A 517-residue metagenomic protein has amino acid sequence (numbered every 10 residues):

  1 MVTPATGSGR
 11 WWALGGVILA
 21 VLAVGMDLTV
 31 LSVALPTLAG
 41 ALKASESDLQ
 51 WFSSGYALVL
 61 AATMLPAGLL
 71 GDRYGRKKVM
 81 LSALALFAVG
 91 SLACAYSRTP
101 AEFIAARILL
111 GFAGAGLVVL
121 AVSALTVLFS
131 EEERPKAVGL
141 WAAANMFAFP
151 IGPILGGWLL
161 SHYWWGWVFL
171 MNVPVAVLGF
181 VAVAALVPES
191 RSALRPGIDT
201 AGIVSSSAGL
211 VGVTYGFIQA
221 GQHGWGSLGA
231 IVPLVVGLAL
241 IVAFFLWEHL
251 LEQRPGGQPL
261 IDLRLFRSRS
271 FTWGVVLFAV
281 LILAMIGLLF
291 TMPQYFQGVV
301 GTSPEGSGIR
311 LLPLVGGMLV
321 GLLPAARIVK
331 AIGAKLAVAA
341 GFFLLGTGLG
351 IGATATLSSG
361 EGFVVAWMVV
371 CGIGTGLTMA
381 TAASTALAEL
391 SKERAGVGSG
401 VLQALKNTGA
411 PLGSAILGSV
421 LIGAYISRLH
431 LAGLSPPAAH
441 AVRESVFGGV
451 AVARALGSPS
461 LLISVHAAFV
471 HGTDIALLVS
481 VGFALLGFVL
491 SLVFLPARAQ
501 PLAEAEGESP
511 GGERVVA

Functional and structural regions predicted by a protein language model:
M1-L19, G25, S270, S384 (+1 more regions): Transmembrane-helix exit segments and adjacent C-terminal regions of multi-pass membrane proteins
R10-L60, M64, W164, A201 (+5 more regions): Transmembrane core module of solute transporters
L22, S54, L58, A85 (+6 more regions): Transmembrane alpha-helical cores of Major Facilitator Superfamily
L38-A39, L70-G71, L155-Y163, F217 (+4 more regions): Interfacial helix-cap and linker-helix signal at transmembrane-aqueous boundaries of multi-pass secondary transporters
A61-A62, L92, P150, I154 (+4 more regions): Hydrophobic/small/kink-forming positions within alpha-helical transmembrane segments of polytopic membrane proteins
M64-G202, Y215, L228-I231, S358: Helix-loop-helix hairpins in multi-pass membrane proteins, especially solute transporters
L70, Y74-L84, R98-E102, L117-A121 (+4 more regions): C-terminal module of multi-pass small-molecule transporters
P174-R191, G209-I218, G237-Q253, F488-L495: C-terminal membrane-cytosol helix-exit motif in multi-pass small-molecule transporters
